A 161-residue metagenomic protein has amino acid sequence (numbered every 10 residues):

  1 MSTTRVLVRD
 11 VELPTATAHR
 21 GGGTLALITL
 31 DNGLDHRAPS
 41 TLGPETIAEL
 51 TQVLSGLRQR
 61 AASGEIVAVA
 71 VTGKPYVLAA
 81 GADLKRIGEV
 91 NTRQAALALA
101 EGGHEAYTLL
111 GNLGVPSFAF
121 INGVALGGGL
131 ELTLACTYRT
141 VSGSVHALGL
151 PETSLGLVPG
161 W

Functional and structural regions predicted by a protein language model:
M1-T72, T108: Conserved CoA-thioester-binding segment of acyl-CoA-metabolizing enzymes
L30-L34, N91, E152: Short, histidine-centered active-site or binding-site loop motifs used for metal coordination, general acid-base
R37, T72-E105, G156: Glycine- (often His-adjacent) and acidic-residue-rich active-site loop that binds/positions the CoA thioester
E45-E49, A95, V124: Glycine-rich anion/phosphate-binding loops
Q52, G102-E105, E131: Alpha-helical scaffolding segments of alpha/beta enzyme cores, especially the outer helices of TIM-barrel or partial
L110-L155: Glycine-rich beta-to-alpha active-site loop
G160-W161: Mobile "lid/hinge" segments at catalytic clefts and subdomain interfaces of large enzymes
